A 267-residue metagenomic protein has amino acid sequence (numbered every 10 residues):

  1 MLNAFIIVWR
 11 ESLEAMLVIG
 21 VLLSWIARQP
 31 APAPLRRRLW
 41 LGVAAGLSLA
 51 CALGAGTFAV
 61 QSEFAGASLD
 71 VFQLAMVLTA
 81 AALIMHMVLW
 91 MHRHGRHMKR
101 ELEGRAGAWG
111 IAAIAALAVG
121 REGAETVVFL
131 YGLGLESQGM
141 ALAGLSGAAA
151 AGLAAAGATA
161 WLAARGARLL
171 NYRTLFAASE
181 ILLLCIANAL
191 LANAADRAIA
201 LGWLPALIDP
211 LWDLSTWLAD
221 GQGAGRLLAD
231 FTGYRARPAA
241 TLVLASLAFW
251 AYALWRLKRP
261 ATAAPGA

Functional and structural regions predicted by a protein language model:
M1-A267: Multi-pass alpha-helical transmembrane bundle typical of ion/small-solute transporters and intramembrane aspartyl
